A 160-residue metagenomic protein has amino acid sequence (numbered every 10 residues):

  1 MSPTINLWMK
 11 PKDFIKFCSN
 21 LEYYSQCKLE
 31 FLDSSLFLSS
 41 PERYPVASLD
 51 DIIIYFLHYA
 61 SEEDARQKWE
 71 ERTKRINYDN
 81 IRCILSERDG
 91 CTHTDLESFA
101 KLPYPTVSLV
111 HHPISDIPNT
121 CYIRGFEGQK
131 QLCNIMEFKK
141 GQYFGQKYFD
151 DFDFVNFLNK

Functional and structural regions predicted by a protein language model:
M1-S86, C91-T92, D116-K130, I135-M136: Positively charged, amphipathic N-terminal segments that serve as targeting/anchoring signals
D50, T94, F149-F152: Intrinsic disorder/low-complexity signal
I76, E97-P103: Short, conserved loop/helix-junction motifs that constitute active-site signature segments in enzyme catalytic cores
I84, Y104-H111: Short, hydrophobic beta-strand segments that form beta-sheet elements in well-ordered domains
K101-P105, G125-G128: Short, low-complexity, polar/charged sequence segments that are solvent-exposed and flexible
H111-K160: Polybasic, proline/glycine-rich intrinsically disordered low-complexity segments
